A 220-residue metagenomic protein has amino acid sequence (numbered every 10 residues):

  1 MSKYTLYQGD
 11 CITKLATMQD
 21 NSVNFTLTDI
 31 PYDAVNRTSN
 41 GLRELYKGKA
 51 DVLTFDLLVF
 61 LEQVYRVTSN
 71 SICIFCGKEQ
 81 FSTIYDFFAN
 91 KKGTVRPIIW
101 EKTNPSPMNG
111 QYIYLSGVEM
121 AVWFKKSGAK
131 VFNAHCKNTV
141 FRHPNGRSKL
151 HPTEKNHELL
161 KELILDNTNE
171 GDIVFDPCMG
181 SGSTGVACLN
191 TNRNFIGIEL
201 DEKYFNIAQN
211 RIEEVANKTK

Functional and structural regions predicted by a protein language model:
M1-K3, I212-K220: Positively charged, low-complexity nucleic-acid-binding target-recognition regions
S2-I196, F205-N206: Core catalytic lobe of class I
E199-L200: Conserved acidic E/D residue at the C-terminus of a beta-strand in Rossmann-like folds
K203-E214: Short alpha-helix adjacent to the SAM-binding motif of class I
